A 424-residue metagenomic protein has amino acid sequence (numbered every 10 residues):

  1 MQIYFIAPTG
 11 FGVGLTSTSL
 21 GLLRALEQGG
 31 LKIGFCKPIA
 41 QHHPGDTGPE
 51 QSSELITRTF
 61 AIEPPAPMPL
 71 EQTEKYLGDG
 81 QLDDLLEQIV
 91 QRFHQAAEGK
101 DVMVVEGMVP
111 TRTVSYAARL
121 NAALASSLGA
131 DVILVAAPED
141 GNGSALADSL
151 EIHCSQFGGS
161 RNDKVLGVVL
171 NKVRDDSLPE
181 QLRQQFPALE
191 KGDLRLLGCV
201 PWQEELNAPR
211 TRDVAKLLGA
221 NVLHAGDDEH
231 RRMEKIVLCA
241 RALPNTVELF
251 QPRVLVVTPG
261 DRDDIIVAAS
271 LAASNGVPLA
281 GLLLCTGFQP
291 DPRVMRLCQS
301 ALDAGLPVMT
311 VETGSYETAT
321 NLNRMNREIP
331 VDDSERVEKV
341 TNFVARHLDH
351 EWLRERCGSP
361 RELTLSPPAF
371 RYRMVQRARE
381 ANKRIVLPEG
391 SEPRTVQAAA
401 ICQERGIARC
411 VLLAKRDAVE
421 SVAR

Functional and structural regions predicted by a protein language model:
I3-D101, R112-V114, K164: N-terminal phosphate/diphosphate-binding loop that engages ATP/GTP or pyrophosphate donors across diverse enzyme folds
P8-L15, P110-T113, G141-G143, V256-D263 (+2 more regions): Short, glycine-rich nucleotide/cofactor-binding loops
Q41-H42, P49, V200, E204 (+3 more regions): Terminal amphipathic helices with adjacent charged low-complexity linkers/tails
G99-V105, D131: Loop/turn-to-beta-strand initiation segments
M108-L194, C199, D261-G305, S315-R324: Conserved catalytic-core segment of NTP-binding enzymes
P201-Q251, R327-R384: Flexible inter-domain linker/hinge segments
T211, L217, H224-V254, T258-T320 (+1 more regions): Divalent-cation
E362-R424: Contiguous, glycine/small-aliphatic-enriched amphipathic segments in soluble metabolic enzymes
